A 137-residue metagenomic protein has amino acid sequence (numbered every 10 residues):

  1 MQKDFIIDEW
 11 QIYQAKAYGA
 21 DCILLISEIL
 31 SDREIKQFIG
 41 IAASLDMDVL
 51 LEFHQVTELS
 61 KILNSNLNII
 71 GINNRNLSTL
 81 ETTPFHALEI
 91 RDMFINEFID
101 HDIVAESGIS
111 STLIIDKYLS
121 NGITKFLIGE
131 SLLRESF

Functional and structural regions predicted by a protein language model:
M1-D8, D21-D32, D46-T57, I70-E81 (+1 more regions): Catalytic beta/alpha-barrel core
I7-G19, H54-N66, N96, D100-I128: Catalytic cores of alpha/beta
I12, I35, I39, L59 (+2 more regions): Generic structural signal for well-ordered alpha-helices, preferentially at hydrophobic/aromatic core positions
Q14-E34, G71-L80, I109, N121-F137: Glycine-rich phosphate-binding active-site loops on the catalytic face of alpha/beta enzymes
Y18-G19, I41-A43, L67-I70, L88-E89 (+1 more regions): Short, hinge-like loop/turn segments at secondary-structure boundaries
A42-M47, I99-H101: Short acidic, glycine/proline-enriched helix-loop-strand junctions
L63-D92: Glycine/Thr-rich beta-alpha phosphate-binding loop at enzyme active sites
P84-F94, L119, L132-F137: C-terminal helical cap(s) of enzyme catalytic domains, especially alpha/beta-barrels
